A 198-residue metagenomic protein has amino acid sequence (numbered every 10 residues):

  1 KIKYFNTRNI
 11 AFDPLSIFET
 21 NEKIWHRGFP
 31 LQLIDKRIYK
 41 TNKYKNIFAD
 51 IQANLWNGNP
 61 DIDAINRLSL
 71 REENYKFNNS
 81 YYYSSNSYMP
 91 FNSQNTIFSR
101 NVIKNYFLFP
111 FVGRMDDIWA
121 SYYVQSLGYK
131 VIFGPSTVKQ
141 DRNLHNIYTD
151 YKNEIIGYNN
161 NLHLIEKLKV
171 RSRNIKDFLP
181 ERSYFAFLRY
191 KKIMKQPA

Functional and structural regions predicted by a protein language model:
K1-L108: Conserved catalytic core of nucleotide-sugar-dependent glycosyltransferases
K1-R8, L144-N160: Catalytic activation segment of kinase domains across protein kinase-like and atypical kinase folds
N9, N78, Y148, I175-K176: Intrinsically disordered, low-complexity regions
I10-N21, K139-I147, N161-S172: Short, surface-exposed, charge-dense and proline/glycine-enriched linear segments
P90, T96, V102, V112-Y129: A short, conserved alpha-helix in the catalytic core of glycosyltransferases
I97-R100, V131, L164, L168: Generic structural hydrophobic/aromatic packing signal, biased to beta-strands
N101-Y106, P110, R114, K130-N153: Active-site donor/metal-binding and catalytic loop motifs of nucleotide-sugar-dependent glycosylation enzymes
T149-A198: Long, compositionally biased intrinsically disordered regions
